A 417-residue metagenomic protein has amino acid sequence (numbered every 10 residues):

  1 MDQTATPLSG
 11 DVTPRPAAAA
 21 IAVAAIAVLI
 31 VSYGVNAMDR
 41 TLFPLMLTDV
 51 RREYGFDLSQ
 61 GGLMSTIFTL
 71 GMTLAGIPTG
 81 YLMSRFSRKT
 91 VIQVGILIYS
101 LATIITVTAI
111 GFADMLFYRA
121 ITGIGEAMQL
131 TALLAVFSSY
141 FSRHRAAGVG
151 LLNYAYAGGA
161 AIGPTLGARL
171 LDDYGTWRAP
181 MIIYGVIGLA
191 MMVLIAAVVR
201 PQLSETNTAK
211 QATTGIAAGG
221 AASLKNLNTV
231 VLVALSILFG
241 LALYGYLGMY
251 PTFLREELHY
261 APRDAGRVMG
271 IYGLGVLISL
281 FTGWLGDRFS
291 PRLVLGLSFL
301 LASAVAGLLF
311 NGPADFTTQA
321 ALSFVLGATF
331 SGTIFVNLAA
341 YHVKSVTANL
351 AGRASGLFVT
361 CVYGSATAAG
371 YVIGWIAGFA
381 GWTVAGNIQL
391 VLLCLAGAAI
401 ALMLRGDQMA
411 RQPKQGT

Functional and structural regions predicted by a protein language model:
G10-A18, Q202-V231: Juxtamembrane intracellular "pre-TM" segments in multi-pass secondary transporters
F43-P44, N228-S279: Extracytoplasmic gate region of multi-pass secondary transporters
L74-I110: Conserved MFS/SLC helix-loop-helix module at the cytosolic interface between two early adjacent transmembrane helices
A75-S87, S279-S290, A377: Helix-to-loop junctions at the C-terminal end of transmembrane segments in multipass secondary transporters
Y118-Y156: Cytoplasmic helix-loop-helix junction between adjacent transmembrane helices in 12-TM secondary transporters
L151-V199: Helix-loop-helix hairpin linking two adjacent transmembrane segments in secondary transporters
S290-L338: C-terminal transmembrane helical hairpin of 12-TM major facilitator-type secondary transporters
V343-W382: A late C-terminal transmembrane helix in Major Facilitator Superfamily
